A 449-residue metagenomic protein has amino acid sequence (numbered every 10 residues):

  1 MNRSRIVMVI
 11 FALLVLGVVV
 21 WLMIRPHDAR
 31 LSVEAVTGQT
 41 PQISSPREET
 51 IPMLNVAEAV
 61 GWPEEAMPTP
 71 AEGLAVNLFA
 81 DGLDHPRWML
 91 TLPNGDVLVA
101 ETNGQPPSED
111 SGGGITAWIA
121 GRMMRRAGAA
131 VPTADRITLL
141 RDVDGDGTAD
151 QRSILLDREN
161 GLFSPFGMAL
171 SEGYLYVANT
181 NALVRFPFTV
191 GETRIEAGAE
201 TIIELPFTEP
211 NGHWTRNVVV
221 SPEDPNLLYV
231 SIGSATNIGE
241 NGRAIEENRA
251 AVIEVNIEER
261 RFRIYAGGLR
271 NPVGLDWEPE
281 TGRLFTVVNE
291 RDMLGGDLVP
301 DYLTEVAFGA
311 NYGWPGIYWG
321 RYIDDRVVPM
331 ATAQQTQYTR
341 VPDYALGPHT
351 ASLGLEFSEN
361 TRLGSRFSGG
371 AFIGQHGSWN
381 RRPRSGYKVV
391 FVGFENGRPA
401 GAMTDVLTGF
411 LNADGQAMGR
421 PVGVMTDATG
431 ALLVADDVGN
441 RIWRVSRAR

Functional and structural regions predicted by a protein language model:
V7-L22: Hydrophobic membrane-insertion alpha-helices, especially the h-region of bacterial N-terminal signal peptides
M23-P70, S108-D110, T116-A127, P132 (+9 more regions): Beta-propeller domain segments
L78-L83, I154-N160, I202-P210, I264-G268 (+3 more regions): Surface loop/turn motifs at the tips and blade-to-blade linkers of beta-strand repeat domains
A80, L90, G167-A169, V219 (+3 more regions): Conserved beta-strand position repeated across blades of beta-propeller domains
N94-G95, E172-G173, P225-N226, G282 (+2 more regions): Short coil/turn segments that connect the beta-strands within blades of beta-propeller domains
L98-A100, V177, Y229-S231, F285-V288 (+2 more regions): Residue position within the beta-strands of beta-propeller blades
D150-P222: Asp-box/WD-like beta-propeller blade repeats and closely related beta-sheet repeat scaffolds
M425-R449: Blade-level signature of beta-propeller repeat domains, shared across WD40, Kelch, NHL, RCC1 and BNR/Asp-box propellers
